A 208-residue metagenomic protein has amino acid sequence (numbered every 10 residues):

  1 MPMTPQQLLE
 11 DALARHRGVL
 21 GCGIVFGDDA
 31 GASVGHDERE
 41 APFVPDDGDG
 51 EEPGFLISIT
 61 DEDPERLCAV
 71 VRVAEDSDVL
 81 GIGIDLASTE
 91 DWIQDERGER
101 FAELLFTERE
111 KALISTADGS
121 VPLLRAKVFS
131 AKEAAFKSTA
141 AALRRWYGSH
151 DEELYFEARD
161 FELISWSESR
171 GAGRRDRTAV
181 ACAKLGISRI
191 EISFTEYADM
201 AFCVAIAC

Functional and structural regions predicted by a protein language model:
M1-C208: Core catalytic alpha/beta fold that binds nucleotide/phospho-ligands
